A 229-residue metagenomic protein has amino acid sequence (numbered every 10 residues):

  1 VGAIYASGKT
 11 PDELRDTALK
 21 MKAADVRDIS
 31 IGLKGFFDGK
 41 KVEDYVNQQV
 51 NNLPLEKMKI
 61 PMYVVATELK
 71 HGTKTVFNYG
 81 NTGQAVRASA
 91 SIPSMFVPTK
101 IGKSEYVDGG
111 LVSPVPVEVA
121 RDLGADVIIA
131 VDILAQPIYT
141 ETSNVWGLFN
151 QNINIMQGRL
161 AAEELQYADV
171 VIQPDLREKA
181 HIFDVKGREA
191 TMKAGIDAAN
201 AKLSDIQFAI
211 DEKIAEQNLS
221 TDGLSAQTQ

Functional and structural regions predicted by a protein language model:
A3-Q229: Patatin-like phospholipase
